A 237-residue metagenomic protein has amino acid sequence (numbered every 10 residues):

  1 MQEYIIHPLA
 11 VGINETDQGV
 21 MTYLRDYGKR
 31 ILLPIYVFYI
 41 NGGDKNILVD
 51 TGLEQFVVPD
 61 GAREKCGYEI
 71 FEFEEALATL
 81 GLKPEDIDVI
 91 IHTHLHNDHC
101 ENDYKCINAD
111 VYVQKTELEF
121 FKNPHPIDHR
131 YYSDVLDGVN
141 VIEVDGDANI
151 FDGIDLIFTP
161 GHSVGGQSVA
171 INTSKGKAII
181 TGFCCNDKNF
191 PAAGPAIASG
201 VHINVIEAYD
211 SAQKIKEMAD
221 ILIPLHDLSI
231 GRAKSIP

Functional and structural regions predicted by a protein language model:
M1-I6, N41-N46, A148-D155, N172-A178: Beta-strand-turn-beta hairpins that frame and shape the catalytic cleft of phosphate-ester-processing enzymes
P8, K45-D50, V89, Y112 (+2 more regions): A structural signal for short, well-ordered beta-strand segments and their strand-loop junctions that often border
I13-E75, S168-F183: Conserved beta-strand hairpin/beta-sheet module of binuclear metal-dependent hydrolase folds, prominently
L24-K29, C66, V89-I90, L156-F158 (+1 more regions): Short, flexible loop segments at the rims of nucleotide/cofactor-binding pockets, characterized by
E54-V57, D134, A148, D155-F158 (+1 more regions): Metallo-beta-lactamase
F71, E75-L82, D86, D110-F158 (+1 more regions): Metallo-beta-lactamase
I87-D98: Metallo-beta-lactamase
E101-I107, K234-I236: Metal-dependent catalytic neighborhoods of phosphoester/phosphodiester hydrolases
